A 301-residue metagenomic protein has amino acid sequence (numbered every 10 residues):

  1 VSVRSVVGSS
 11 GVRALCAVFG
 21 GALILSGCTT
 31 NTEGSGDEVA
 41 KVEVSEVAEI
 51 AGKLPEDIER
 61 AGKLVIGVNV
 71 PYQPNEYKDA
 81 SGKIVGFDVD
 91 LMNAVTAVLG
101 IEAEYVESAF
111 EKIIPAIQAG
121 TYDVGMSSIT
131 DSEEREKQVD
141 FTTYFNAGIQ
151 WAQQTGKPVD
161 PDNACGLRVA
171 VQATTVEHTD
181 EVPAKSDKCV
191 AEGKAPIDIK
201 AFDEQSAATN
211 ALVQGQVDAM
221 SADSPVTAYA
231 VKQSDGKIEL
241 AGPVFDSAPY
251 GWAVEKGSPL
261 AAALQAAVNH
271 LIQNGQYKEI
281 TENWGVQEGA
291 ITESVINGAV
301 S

Functional and structural regions predicted by a protein language model:
I24-G27: C-terminal motif of bacterial Sec signal peptides marking the signal peptidase cleavage site
T29, A40-A48, A97, K157 (+3 more regions): Extended ligand-binding regions for polar small-molecule ligands
T30-E49, K53-L54, T179-I199, L271-S301: Ligand-binding clefts/hinges and TM-proximal coupling segments of bilobed small-molecule sensing domains
G36-S128: Extracytoplasmic small-molecule ligand-binding "clamshell" domains of the periplasmic binding protein/Venus flytrap
I84-A97, I129, G148-Q205, A219 (+1 more regions): Bilobed "Venus flytrap"/periplasmic-binding protein-like clamshell domains and structurally analogous long
E102-A164: Acidic, polar ligand-binding/catalytic clefts
I129-E136, P183, V213-D246: A ligand-binding cleft/hinge motif common to bilobed small-molecule-binding domains
N146-Q153, A228, K232-N269, Q287-S301: Periplasmic-binding protein-like
